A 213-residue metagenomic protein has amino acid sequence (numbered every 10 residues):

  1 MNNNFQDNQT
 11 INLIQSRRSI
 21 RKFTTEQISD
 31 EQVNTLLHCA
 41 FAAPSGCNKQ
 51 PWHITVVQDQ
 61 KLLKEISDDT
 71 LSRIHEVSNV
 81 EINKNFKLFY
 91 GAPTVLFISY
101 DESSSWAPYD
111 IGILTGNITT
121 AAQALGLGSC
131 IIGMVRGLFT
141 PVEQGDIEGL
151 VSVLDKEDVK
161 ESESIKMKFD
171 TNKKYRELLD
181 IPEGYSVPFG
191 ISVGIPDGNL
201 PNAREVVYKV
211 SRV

Functional and structural regions predicted by a protein language model:
M1-V213: Acidic, surface-exposed loops and disordered segments
